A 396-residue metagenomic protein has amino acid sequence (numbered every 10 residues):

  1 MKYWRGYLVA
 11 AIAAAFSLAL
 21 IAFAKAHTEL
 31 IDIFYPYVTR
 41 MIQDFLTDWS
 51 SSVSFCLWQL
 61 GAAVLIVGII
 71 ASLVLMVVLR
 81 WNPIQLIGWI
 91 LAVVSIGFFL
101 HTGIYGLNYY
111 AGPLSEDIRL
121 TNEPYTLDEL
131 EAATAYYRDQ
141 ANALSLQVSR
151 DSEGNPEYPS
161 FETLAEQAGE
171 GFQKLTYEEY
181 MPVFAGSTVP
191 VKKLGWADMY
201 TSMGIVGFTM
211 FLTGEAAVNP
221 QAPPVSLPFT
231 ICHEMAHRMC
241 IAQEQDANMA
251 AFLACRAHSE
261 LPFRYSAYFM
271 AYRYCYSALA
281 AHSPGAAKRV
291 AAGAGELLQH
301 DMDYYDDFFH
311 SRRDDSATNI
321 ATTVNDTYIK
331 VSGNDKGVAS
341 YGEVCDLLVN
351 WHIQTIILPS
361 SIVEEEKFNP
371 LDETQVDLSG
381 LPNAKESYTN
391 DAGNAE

Functional and structural regions predicted by a protein language model:
K2-L8, L79-L91: Membrane-interfacial entry segments at the cytosolic side of transmembrane helices
A15-M76: Membrane-embedded alpha-helical segments of integral membrane proteins
S54, L227-N248, F252: Active-site recognition of the HExxH zinc-binding catalytic motif
I87-G214: Contiguous, non-catalytic segments that form substrate-binding/exosite surfaces or channel walls
R119-L127, N155-P159, A217-Q221, C232-C240 (+1 more regions): Second-shell loop/turn segments in exported
D128-A133, A242-A286: Post-HExxH zinc-binding segment in Zn-dependent metallohydrolases
F211-E215, P223-L227, A242: Extracytoplasmic
Q299-E396: Pan-zinc metallopeptidase signature
